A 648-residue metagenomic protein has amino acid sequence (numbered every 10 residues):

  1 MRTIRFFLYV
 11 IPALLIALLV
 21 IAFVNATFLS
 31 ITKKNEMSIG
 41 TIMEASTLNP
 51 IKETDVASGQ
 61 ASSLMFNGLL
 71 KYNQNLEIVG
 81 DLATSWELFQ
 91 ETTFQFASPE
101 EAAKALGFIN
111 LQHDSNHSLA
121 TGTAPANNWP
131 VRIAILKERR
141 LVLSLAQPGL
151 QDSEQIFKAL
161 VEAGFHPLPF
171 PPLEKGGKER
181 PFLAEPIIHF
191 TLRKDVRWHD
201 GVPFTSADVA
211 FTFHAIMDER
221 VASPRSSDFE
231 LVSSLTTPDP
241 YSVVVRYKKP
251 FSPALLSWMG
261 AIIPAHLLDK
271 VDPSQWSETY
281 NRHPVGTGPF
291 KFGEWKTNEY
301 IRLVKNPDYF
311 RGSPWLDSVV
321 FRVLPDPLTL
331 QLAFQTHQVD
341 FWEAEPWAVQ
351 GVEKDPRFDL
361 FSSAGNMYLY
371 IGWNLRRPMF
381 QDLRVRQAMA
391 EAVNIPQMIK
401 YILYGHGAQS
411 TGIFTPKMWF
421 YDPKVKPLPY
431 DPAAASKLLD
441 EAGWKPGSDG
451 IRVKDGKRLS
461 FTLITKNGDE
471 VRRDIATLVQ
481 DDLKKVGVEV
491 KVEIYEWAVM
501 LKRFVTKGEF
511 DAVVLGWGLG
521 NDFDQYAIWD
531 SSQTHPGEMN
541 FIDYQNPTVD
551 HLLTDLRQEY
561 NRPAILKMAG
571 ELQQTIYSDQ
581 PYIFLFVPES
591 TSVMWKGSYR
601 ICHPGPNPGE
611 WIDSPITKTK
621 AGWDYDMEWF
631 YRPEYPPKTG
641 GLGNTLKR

Functional and structural regions predicted by a protein language model:
A22, S118, T123-V161, H166-P169 (+7 more regions): Surface-exposed binding/hinge segments that line and control ligand-binding clefts or catalytic entry sites
S38, T205-H214, P240-R246, G288-P289 (+8 more regions): Alpha-helical secondary-structure segments
G40-E138, S144-E179, H214, V285: N-terminal lobe/hinge region of extracytoplasmic solute-binding protein
E44-S62, L82, V202, P224 (+6 more regions): A structural "hinge/loop" feature
N73-Q74, L168-E174, E219, D239-P240 (+6 more regions): Gly/Pro-rich hinge or "lid" segments in bacterial periplasmic/extracellular proteins
E154-P167, D208-S234, K248-K291, S313-F321 (+6 more regions): A short beta-strand/turn structural motif
H189-R193, E278-N281, N306-V352, T477-Q480 (+2 more regions): Ligand-site clamp/hinge motif
K296, Y300, K305, L369 (+4 more regions): Detector for C-terminal structural segments
